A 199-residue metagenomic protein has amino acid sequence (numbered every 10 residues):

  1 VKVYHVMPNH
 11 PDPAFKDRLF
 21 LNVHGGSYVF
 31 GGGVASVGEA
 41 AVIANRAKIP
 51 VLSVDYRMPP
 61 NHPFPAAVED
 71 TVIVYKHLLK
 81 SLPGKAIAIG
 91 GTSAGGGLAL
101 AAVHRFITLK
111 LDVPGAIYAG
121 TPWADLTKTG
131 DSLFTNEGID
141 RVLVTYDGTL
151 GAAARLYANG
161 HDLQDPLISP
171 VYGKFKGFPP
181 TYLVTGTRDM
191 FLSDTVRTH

Functional and structural regions predicted by a protein language model:
V1-H199: Alpha/beta-hydrolase superfamily serine-hydrolase fold, recognizing
